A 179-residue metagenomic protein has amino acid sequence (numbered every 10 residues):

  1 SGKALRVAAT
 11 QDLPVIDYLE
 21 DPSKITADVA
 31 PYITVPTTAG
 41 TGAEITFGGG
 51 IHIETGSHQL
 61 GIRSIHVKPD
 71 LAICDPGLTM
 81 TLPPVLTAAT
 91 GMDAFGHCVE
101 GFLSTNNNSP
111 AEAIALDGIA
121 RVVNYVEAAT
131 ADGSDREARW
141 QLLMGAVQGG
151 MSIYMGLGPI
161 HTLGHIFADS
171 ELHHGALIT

Functional and structural regions predicted by a protein language model:
S1-G77: Glycine/threonine-rich beta-strand-loop-alpha-helix active-site module that forms ligand/phosphate-binding
K3-Q11, S152-G156, D169-S170: Alpha-helix C-terminal capping segments
P14, P83, H173-H174: Generic structural signal for alpha-helix starts
P36, F95, H161: Short, conserved catalytic/metal-binding motifs centered on acidic residues
G48-M155: Carboxylate- and glycine-rich phosphate/diphosphate-binding segment that chelates Mg2+/Mn2+
L157-T179: C-terminal catalytic subdomain
